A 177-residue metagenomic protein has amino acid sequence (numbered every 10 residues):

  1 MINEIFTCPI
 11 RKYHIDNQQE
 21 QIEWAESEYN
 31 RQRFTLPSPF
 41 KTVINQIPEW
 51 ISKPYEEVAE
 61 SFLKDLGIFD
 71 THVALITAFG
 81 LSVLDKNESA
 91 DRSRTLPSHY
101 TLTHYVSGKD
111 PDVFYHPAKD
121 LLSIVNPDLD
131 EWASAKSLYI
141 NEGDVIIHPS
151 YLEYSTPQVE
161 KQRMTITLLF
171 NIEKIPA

Functional and structural regions predicted by a protein language model:
M1-H72, S89: Non-heme Fe(II)/2-oxoglutarate
C8-K12, H99-T101, V145, T165: Intrinsic-disorder/low-complexity, polar/charged segments enriched in Ser/Thr/Lys/Arg/Asp/Glu/Gln
N17-Q19, D85, V106-G108, F170-K174: Non-catalytic surface loops within mature trypsin-like serine protease
I68-F79, F114: A short coil-to-beta-strand element that immediately follows conserved catalytic motifs
G80-I147, P157: Catalytic core of non-heme Fe(II) oxygenases with the double-stranded beta-helix
T101-T103, K161-A177: A short hydrophobic beta-strand segment most commonly corresponding to one strand of the jelly-roll/cupin
Y154, Q158-E160: Asparagine-centered strand-capping/turn motif at beta-strand->loop junctions
